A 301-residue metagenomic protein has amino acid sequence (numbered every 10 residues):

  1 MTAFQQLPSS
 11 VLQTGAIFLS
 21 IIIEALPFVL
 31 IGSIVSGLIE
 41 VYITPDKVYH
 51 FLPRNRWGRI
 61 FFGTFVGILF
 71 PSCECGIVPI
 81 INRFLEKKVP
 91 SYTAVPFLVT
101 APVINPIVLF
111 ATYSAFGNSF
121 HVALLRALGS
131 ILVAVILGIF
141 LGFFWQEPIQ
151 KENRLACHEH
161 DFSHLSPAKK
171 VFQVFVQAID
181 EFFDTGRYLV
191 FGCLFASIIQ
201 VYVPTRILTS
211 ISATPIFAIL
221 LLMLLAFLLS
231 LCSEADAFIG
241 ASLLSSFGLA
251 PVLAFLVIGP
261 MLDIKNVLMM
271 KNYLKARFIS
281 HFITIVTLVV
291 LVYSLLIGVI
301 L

Functional and structural regions predicted by a protein language model:
T2-I34, D46, H50, L124-M223 (+1 more regions): Selected transmembrane alpha-helices and immediately adjacent juxtamembrane segments of polytopic inner-membrane
E24, F28-I31, E40, T44 (+4 more regions): Short helix-loop boundary/capping segments at the starts of domains
E24-A25, G63-L69, L228: Interfacial helix-start motif at the membrane-water boundary
I31, F62, V66, C75 (+2 more regions): Short glycine-rich loop/turn motifs that provide flexible caps or phosphate-binding loops at active sites
V35-V66, L208-A213, I239-G240: Membrane-embedded helical hairpins/re-entrant loop segments and their flanking transmembrane helices within multi-pass
L38-I43, Y202, I264-K265: Structural signal for the C-terminal ends of transmembrane alpha-helices and the immediately following loop
F70-L128, V203-L274, F278: Membrane-interfacial helix-loop connectors
